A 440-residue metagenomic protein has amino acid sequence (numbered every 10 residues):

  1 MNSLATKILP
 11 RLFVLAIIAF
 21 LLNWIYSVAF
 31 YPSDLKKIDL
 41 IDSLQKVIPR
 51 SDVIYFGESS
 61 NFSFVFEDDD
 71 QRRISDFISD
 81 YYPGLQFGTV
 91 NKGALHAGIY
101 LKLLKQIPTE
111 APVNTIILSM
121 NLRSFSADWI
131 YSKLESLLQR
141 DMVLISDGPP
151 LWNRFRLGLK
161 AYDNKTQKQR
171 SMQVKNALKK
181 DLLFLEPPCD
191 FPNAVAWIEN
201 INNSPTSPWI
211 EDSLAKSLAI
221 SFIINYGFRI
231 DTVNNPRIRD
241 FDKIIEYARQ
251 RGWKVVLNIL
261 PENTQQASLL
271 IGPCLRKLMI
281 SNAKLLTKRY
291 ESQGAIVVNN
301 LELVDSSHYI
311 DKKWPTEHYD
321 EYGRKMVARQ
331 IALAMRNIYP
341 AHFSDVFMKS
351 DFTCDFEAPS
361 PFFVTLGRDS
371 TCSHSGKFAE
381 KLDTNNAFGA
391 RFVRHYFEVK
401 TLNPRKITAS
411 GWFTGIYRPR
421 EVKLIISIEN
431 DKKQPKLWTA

Functional and structural regions predicted by a protein language model:
S3, K7, K312-F343: Histidine-centered active-site loop/cap adjacent to the catalytic His in serine esterases/O-acetyl transfer systems
K7-V28: Hydrophobic membrane-insertion alpha-helices, especially the h-region of bacterial N-terminal signal peptides
S60-P150: Membrane-embedded segments
L134-R251: Secreted/periplasmic serine-hydrolase-like ester/acetyl group-modifying domain
Q265-N299: Substrate-gating cap/lid alpha-helix
P340-C372: Extracellular carbohydrate-recognition regions
M348, F352-F356, E380, R394-I426: Extra-cytoplasmic beta-strand recognition segments
G367-A390: Short carbohydrate-recognition loop motifs
